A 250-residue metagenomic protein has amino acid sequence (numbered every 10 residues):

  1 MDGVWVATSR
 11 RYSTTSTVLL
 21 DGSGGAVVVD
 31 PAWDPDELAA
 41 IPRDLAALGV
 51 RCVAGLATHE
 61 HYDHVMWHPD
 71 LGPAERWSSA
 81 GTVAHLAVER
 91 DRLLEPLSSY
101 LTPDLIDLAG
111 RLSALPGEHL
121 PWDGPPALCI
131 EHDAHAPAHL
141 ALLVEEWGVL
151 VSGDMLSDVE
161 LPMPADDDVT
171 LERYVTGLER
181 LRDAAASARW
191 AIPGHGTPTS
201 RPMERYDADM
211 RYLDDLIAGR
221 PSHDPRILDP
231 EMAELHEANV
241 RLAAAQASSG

Functional and structural regions predicted by a protein language model:
M1-L48, C52, M66, I106-T176 (+1 more regions): Catalytic core of the metallo-beta-lactamase
T8-R10, A80, H195: Residues at the C-termini of beta-strands that transition into short coil/loop
D34-D36, E60-M66, V83-L86, P137-H139 (+3 more regions): Active-site environment of divalent metal-dependent phosphoester hydrolases
L38-W122, D215-A218: Active-site HxH/HxHxD metal-binding segment of metal-dependent hydrolases
W77-S79, S152-G153, G194: Generic beta-sheet signal
R90, P162-D166, M203-R205: Short, solvent-exposed loop/turn segments at secondary-structure boundaries
E179, D183-W190, T197-G250: Accessory terminal helices/loops
